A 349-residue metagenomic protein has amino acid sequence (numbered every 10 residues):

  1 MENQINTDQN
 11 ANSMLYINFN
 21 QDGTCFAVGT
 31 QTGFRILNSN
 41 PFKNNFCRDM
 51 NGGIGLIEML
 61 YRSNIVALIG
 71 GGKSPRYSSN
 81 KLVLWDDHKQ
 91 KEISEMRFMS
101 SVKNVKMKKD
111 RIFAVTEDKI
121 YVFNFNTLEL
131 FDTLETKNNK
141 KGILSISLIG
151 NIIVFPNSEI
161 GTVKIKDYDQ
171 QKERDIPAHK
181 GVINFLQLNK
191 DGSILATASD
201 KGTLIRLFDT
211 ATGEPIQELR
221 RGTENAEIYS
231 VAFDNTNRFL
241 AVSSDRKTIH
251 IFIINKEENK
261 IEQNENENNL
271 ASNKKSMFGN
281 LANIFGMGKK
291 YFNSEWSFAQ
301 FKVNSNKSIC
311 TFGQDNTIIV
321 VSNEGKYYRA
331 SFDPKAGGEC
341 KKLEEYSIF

Functional and structural regions predicted by a protein language model:
E2-D8, K43-D49, Q90-M96, E129-E135 (+5 more regions): A short beta-strand motif characteristic of beta-propeller blades
E2-R35, N51-N64: Beta-strand-rich domains and repeat architectures in extracellular enzymes and scaffolds, especially beta-propellers
Q9-N18, G53-E58, S100-K106, T136-N151 (+4 more regions): Canonical WD40 repeat/beta-propeller blade segments in eukaryotic WD-repeat proteins
D22-G23, S63, K109-R111, I149-G150 (+3 more regions): Conserved loop/turn motif of beta-propeller repeat scaffolds
D22-M50, G71-H88: Beta-propeller domains
F26, V66, I112, I153 (+3 more regions): Hydrophobic beta-strand positions that form the internal "hydrophobic ladder" of WD40/Gbeta-like beta-propeller blades
G33, N45-N64, Y77, E135-I146 (+1 more regions): Terminal intrinsically disordered, low-complexity extensions flanking WD-repeat/beta-propeller proteins
L37-N45, V83-K91, V122-K137, G150 (+4 more regions): Per-blade loop-tip surfaces of WD-repeat and WD-like beta-propellers in eukaryotic adaptors/scaffolds
